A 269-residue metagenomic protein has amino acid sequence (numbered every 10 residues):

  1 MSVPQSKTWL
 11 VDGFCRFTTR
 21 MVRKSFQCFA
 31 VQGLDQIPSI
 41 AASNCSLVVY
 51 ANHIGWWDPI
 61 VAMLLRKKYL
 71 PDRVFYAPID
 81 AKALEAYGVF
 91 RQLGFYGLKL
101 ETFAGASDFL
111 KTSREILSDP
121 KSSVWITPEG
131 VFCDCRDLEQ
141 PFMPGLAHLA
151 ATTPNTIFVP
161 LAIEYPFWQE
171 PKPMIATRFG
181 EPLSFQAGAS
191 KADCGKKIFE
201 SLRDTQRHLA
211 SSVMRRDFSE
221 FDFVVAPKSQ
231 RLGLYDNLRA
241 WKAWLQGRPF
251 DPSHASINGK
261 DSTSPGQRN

Functional and structural regions predicted by a protein language model:
M1-G33, I60-V61, G88-Q92: A transmembrane-helix-recognition feature enriched in membrane-embedded lipid enzymes and envelope glyco-/phospholipid
S2-S6, S107-N269: Non-catalytic C-terminal accessory region of glycerolipid acyltransferases and related lyso-lipid remodeling enzymes
T19-H53: Helix-to-loop junction immediately C-terminal to a conserved catalytic motif
Q27-A30, F103-S107, E139-Q140: A conditional alpha-helix N-cap/helix-loop micro-motif detector
V31, A77, F95-G97, F158 (+1 more regions): Conserved beta-strand scaffold positions in the cores of enzyme catalytic domains, especially in NTP/NDP-utilizing
V31-L34, A83, S107-L110: Structural motif corresponding to alpha-helix initiation and N-cap regions
S39-I40, Y87, F167-P171: Short glycine/serine/proline-enriched coil/turn segments at secondary-structure junctions
A41-F103: Catalytic core of membrane glycerolipid acyltransferases/transacylases, capturing the structured, soluble-facing
